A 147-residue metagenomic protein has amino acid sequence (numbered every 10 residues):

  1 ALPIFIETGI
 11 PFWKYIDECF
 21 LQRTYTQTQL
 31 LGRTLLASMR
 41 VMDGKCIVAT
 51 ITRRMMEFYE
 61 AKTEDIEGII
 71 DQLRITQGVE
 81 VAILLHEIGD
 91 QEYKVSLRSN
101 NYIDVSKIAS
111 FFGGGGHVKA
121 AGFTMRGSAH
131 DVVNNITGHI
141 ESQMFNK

Functional and structural regions predicted by a protein language model:
A1-F111, G116-K147: Hydrophobic helix-and-loop "lid/oligomerization" segment in the mid-to-C-terminal part of catalytic domains
